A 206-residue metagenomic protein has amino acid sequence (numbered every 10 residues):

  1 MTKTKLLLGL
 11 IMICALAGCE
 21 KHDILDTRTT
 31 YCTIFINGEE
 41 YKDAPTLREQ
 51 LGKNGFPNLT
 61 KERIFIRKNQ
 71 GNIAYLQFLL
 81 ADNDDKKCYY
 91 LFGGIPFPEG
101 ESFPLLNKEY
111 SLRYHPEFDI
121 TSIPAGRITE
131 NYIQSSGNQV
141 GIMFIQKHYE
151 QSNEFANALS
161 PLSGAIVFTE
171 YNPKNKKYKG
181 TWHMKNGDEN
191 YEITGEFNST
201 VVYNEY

Functional and structural regions predicted by a protein language model:
M1-L7: Bacterial N-terminal signal peptides that target proteins for export
L10-I13: Short, linear, compositionally biased motifs with a strong N-terminal bias
A15-G18: C-terminal motif of bacterial Sec signal peptides marking the signal peptidase cleavage site
E20-H22: Bacterial signal peptide processing site
R28-P45: Post-signal peptide N-terminal segment of mature Sec-exported envelope proteins
D43-G52, E62: Short, surface-exposed loop motifs enriched in S/T, G, D/E and P with embedded aromatic residues
K53-E170: Surface-exposed helix/loop patches within compact recognition domains
S160-T169, K177-Y206: Edge beta-strand at a domain terminus
